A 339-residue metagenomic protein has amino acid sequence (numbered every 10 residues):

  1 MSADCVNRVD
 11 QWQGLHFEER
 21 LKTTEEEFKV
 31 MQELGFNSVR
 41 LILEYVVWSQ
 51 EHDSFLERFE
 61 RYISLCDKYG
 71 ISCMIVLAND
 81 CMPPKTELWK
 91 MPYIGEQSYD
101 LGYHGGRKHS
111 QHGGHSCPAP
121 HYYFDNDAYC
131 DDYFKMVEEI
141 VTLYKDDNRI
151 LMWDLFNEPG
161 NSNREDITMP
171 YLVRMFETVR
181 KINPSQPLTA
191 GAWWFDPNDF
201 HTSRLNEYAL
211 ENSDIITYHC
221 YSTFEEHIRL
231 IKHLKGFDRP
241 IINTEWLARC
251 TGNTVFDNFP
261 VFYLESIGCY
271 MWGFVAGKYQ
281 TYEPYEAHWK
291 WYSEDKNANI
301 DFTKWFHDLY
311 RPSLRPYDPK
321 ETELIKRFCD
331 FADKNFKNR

Functional and structural regions predicted by a protein language model:
M1-I215, H219, F224-E226, G236-F237 (+5 more regions): Active-site mouth of glycoside hydrolases
N243-E245, C269-G273: Conserved active-site loop/cleft motifs that coordinate metal ions or position small ligands
N258: Short active-site alpha-helical segment characteristic of glycosyltransferases and processive polysaccharide synthases
V261: Short, acidic, metal-binding catalytic loop of nucleotide-sugar glycosyltransferases
Q280-E283: C-terminal beta-signal and adjacent terminal beta-strands/loops of Gram-negative outer-membrane beta-barrel proteins
Y285-A287: Short, surface-exposed loop/helix-turn segments at secondary-structure junctions that function as lids/hinges flanking
L309-R339: Carbohydrate-binding surfaces of carbohydrate-active enzymes
